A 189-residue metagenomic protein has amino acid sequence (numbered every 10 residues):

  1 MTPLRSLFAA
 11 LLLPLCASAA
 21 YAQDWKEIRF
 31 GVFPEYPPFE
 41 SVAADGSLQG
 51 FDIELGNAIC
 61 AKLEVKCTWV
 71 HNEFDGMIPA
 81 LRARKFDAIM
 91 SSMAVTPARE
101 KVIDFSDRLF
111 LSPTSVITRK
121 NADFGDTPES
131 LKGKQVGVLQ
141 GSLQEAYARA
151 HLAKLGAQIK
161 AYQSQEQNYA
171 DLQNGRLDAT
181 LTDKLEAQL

Functional and structural regions predicted by a protein language model:
M1-F8: Bacterial N-terminal signal peptides that target proteins for export
A9-A17: Bacterial N-terminal signal peptides
Q23-M93, K101, A161: Extracytoplasmic small-molecule ligand-binding "clamshell" domains of the periplasmic binding protein/Venus flytrap
F33, I103-V116, L131, Q165: Short Pro/Gly-enriched coil loops immediately N-terminal to beta-strands
V42-A44, G56-V65, P128, Q144-Q163 (+1 more regions): Ligand-binding cleft/hinge of the Venus flytrap
I59, L81-R82, L131, D171-Q173: Hydrophobic residues within well-ordered alpha-helices
G76-P79, S91-V102, Y147-L152, D171-L189: A ligand-binding cleft/hinge motif common to bilobed small-molecule-binding domains
R119-V136: Flexible hinge/capping segments at coil-to-helix
